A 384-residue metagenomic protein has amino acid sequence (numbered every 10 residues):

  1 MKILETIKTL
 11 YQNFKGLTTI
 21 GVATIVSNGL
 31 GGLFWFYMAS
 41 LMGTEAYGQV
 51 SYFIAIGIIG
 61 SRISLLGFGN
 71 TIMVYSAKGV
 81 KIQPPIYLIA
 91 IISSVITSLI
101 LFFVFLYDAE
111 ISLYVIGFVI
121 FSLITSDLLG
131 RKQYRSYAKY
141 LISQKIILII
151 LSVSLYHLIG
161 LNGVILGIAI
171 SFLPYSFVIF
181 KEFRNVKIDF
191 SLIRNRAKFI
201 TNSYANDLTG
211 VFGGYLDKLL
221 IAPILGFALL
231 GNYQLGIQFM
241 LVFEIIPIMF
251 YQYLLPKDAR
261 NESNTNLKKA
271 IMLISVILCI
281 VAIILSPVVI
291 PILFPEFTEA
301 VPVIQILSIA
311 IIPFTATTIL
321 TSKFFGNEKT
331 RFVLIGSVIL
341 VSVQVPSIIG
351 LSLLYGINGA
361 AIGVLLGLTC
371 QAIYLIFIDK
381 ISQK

Functional and structural regions predicted by a protein language model:
T9-L66, T201-A228, L340, V345-I349 (+2 more regions): Signature of the first transmembrane helix
K15-S27, Y52-Y107, R260-A282, G336: Membrane-water interface segments that mark the loop-to-transmembrane alpha-helix transition
L17-S27, V80, P84, L128-V153 (+8 more regions): Alpha-helical transmembrane segments of multi-pass membrane transporters/permeases
T19-G31, Q144, L161-Y175, I179 (+3 more regions): Transmembrane helical elements of multi-pass membrane transporters/channels
W35, S61-V80, M240-E262, K323-G326: Helix-loop junctions and terminal segments of transmembrane helices in multi-pass membrane transport/translocation
A39-Q49, F102-E110, K132-S136, K145-Y175 (+3 more regions): Membrane-interface helix-loop junctions in multi-pass transport and translocation proteins
I54, I89-G117, N162-K181, I237 (+4 more regions): Short alpha-helical transmembrane segments in multi-pass integral membrane proteins
I89-A205, I309, P313-A316, S322 (+1 more regions): Hydrophobic transmembrane helix module of multi-pass membrane transport proteins
